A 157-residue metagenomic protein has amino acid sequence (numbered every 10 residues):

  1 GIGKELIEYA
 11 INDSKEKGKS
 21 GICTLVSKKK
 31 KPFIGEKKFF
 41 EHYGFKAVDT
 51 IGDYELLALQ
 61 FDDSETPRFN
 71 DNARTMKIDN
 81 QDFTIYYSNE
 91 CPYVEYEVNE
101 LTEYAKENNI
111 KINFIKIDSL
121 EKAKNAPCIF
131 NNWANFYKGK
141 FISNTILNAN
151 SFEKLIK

Functional and structural regions predicted by a protein language model:
G1-S14: Conserved acetyl-CoA-binding loop-helix of GNAT-fold acetyltransferases
S14-P32: Conserved GNAT acetyl-CoA-binding A-motif
L25-V26, K37, E41-A58, I142: Conserved catalytic-core motifs of GNAT/GCN5-like acyltransferases
G52-R74: C-terminal "cap" of GNAT-fold acetyltransferases
A73-E107: Local sequence-structure signature of Cys/Sec-based thiol-disulfide redox active-site neighborhoods
I110-K122: Thiol-based oxidoreductase modules, predominantly thioredoxin-like and allied folds used for disulfide exchange
P127-F136: Structural micro-motif
K138-K157: Non-catalytic, surface beta->alpha helical segment in thiol-disulfide oxidoreductase systems
